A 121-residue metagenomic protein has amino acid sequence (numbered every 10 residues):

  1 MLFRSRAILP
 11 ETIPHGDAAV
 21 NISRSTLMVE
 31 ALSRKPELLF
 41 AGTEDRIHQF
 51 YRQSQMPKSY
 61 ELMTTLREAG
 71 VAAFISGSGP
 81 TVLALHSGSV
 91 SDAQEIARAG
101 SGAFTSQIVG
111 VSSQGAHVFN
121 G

Functional and structural regions predicted by a protein language model:
M1-L2: Short, small-residue-biased leader/transition segments that mark boundaries at the very start of proteins
S5-E11: Acidic/polar active-site rim loop that often engages polyanionic ligands
E11-P14, D45: General structural signal for alpha-helix termini and helix-helix connectors
I13-A19, Q53: Active-site pocket-shaping loop/turn-to-helix segments
A31-G121: Glycine-rich, charge-dense phosphate/pyrophosphate-binding loop(s) and the adjacent flexible "lid"/catalytic subdomain
